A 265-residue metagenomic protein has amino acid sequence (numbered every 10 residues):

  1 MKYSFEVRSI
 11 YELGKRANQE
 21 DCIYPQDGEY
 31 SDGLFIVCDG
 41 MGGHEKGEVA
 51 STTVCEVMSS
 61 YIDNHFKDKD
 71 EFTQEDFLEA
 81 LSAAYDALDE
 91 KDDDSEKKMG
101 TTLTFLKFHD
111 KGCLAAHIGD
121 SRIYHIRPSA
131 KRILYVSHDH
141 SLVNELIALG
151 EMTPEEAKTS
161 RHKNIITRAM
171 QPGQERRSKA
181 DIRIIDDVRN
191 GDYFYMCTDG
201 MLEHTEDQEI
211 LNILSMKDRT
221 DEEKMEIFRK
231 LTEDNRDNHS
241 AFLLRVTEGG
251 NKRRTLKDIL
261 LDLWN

Functional and structural regions predicted by a protein language model:
M1-N265: PP2C/PPM-type serine/threonine phosphatase catalytic domain
